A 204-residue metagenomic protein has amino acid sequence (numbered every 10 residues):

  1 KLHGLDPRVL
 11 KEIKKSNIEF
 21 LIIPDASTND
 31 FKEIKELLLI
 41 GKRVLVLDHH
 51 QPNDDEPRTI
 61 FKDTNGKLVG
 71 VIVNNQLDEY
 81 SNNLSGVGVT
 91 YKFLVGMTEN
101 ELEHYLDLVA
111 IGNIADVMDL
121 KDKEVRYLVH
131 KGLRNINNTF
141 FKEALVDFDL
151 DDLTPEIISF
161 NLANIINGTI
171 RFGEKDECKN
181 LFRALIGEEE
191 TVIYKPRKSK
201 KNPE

Functional and structural regions predicted by a protein language model:
K1, A26-S27, H49-T59, Q76-L77: Short, ordered loop/turn segments at secondary-structure junctions
K1-L21, D25, E36-G41, L68 (+1 more regions): Hydrophobic helix-and-loop "lid/oligomerization" segment in the mid-to-C-terminal part of catalytic domains
H3, E36, H49-H50, E79-L84 (+2 more regions): Broad hydrophobic/π-residue packing in well-ordered secondary structure
K11-K15, D48, V73: A short alpha-helix capping/helix-coil boundary motif
F31-I40, P57: Short Gly/Thr/Asp-enriched flexible loops that form oxyanion-binding sites at enzyme active sites
V44-L45: Hydrophobic beta-strand scaffold residues
P57-V117: Short alpha-helices
